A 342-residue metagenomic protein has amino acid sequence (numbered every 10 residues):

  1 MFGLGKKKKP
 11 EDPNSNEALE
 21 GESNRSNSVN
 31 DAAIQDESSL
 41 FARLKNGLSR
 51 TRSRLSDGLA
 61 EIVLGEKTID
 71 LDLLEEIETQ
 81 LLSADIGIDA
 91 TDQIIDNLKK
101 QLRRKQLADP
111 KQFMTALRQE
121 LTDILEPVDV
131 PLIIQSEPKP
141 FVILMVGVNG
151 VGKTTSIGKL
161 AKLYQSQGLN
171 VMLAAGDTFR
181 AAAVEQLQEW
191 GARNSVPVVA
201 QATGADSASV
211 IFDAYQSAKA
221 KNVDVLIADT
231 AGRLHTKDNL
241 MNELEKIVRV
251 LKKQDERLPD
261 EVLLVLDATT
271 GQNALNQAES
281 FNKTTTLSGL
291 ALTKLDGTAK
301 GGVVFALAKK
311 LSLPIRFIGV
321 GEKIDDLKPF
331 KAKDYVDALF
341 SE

Functional and structural regions predicted by a protein language model:
M1-D123, P127-V130, P138-K139, S166: Non-catalytic terminal/linker segments enriched in charged/polar, low-complexity residues
T122-E342: P-loop/Walker A NTP-binding module and the surrounding RecA-like catalytic core of P-loop NTPases
